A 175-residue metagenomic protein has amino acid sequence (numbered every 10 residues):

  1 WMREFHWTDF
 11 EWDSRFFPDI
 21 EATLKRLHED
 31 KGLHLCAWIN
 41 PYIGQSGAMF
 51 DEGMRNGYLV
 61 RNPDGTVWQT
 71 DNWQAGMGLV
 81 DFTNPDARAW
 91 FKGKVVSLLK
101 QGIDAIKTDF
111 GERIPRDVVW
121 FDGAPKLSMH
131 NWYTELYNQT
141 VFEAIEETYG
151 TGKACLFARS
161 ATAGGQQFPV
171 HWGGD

Functional and structural regions predicted by a protein language model:
W1-D175: Catalytic-domain carbohydrate-binding cleft regions of carbohydrate-active enzymes
